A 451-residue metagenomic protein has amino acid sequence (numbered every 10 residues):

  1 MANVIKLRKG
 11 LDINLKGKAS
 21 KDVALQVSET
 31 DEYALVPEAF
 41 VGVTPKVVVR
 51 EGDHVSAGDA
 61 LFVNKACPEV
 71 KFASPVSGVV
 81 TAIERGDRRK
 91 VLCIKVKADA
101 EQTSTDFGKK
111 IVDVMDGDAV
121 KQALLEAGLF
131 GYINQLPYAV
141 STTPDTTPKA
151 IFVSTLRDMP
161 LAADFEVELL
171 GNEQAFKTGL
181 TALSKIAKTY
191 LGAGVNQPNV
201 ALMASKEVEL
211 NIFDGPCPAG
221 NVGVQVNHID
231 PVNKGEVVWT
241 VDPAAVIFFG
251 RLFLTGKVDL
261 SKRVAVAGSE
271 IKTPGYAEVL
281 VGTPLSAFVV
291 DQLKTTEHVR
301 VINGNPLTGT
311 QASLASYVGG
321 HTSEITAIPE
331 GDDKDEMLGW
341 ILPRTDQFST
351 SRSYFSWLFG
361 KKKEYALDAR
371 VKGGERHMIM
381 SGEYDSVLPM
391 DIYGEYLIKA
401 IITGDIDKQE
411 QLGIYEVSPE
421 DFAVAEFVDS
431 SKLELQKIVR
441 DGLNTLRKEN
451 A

Functional and structural regions predicted by a protein language model:
M1-V48, V63, F213: N-terminal, Lys/Arg-enriched amphipathic/low-complexity engagement segments that precede the first folded domain
V27-E29, V79-R85: Short, solvent-exposed cationic patches
V43, S74, K90: Exposed loop/turn and edge beta-strand positions of beta-sandwich/beta-sheet ligand-binding modules
V43, V49, A66-E69, T273: Short, solvent-exposed loop/turn positions at domain surfaces that link secondary-structure elements or cap domain
V49-V63, A82: Short, well-structured beta-strand-loop connectors
E69-S77: Short coil-to-beta-strand transition motifs
V70, E84-A287, D291-A451: Buried, small/hydrophobic-residue-enriched core segments of structured protein domains
